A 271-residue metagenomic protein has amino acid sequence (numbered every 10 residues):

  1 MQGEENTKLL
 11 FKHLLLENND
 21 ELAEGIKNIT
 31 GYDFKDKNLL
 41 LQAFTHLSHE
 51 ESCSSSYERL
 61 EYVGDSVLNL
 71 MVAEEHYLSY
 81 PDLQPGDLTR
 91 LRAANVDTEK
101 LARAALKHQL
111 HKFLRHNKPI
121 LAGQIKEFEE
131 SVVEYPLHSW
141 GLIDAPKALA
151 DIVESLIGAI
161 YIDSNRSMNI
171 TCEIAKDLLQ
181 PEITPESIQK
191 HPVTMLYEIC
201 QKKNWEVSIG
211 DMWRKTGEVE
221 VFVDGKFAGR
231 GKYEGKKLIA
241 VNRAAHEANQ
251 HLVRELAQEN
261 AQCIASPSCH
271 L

Functional and structural regions predicted by a protein language model:
M1-L271: Double-stranded RNA-binding/processing signature
